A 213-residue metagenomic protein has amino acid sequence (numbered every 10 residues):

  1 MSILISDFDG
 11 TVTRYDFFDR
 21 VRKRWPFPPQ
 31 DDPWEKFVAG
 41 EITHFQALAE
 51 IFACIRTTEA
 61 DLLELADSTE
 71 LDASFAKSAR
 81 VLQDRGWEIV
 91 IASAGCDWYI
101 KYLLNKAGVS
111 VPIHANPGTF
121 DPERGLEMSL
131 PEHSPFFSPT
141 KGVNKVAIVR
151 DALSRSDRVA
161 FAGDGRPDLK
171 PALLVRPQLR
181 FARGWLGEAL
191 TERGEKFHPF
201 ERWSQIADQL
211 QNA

Functional and structural regions predicted by a protein language model:
M1-A53: Active-site neighborhood of HAD-like aspartate-dependent phosphohydrolases
I3, F18, P33, A47 (+4 more regions): A short, structure-level motif marking secondary-structure boundaries and short turns
D9, T13, C54, D67 (+2 more regions): Catalytic cores of large soluble enzymes that bind and process phosphate-bearing ligands
V21-R22, A66-D67, E88-I89, F137: A generic structural signal for short
P29-E35, E59-L62, S110-I113: Short, surface-exposed acidic
I42-R80, R85-W87: Metal-dependent phosphoesterase signature
S74-E88, G95-A213: C-terminal cap/substrate-recognition subdomain and adjoining C-terminal extension of metal-dependent phosphatase-like
